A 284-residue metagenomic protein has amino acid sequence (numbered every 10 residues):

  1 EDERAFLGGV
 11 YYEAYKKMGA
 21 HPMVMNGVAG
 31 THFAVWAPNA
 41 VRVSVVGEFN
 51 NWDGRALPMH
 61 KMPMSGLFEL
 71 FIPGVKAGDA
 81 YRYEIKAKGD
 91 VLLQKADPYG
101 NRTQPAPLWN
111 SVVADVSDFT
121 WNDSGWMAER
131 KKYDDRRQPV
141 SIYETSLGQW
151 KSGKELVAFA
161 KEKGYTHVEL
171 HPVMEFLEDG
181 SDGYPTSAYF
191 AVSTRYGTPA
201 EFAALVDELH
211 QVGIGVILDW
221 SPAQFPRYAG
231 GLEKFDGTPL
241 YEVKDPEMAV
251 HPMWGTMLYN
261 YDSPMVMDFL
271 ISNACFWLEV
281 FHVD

Functional and structural regions predicted by a protein language model:
E1-H32, H60-E144, Q149-S152: The feature marks proteins involved in alpha-glucan
W36-V43, W52, V75: Short proline/glycine-enriched turn/loop motifs at strand-loop junctions of beta-rich domains
V43-V45, Y81: Short beta-strand elements bearing conserved aromatic residues within extracellular beta-rich modules
E48-D53, K88: Change "in extracellular beta-sheet-rich domains … of secreted and cell-surface proteins" to "in beta-sheet-rich domains
A56-L57: Short, solvent-exposed S/T- and G/P-enriched segments that are highly enriched in secreted/extracellular and lumenal
Q104, S124-I142, S146-V283: Substrate-binding/active-site clefts of carbohydrate-active enzymes
